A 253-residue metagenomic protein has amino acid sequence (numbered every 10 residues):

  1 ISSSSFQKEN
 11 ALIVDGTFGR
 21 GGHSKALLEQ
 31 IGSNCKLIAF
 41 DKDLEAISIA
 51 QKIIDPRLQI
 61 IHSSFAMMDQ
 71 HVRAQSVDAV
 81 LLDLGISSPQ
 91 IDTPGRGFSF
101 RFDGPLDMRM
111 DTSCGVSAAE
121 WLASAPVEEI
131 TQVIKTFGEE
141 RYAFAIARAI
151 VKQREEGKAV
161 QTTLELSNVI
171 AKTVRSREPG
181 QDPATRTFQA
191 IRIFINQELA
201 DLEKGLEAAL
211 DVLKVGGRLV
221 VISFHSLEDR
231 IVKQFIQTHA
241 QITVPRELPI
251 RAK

Functional and structural regions predicted by a protein language model:
I1-K253: S-adenosyl-L-methionine-dependent methyltransferase catalytic core, i.e., the SAM/SAH-binding region
